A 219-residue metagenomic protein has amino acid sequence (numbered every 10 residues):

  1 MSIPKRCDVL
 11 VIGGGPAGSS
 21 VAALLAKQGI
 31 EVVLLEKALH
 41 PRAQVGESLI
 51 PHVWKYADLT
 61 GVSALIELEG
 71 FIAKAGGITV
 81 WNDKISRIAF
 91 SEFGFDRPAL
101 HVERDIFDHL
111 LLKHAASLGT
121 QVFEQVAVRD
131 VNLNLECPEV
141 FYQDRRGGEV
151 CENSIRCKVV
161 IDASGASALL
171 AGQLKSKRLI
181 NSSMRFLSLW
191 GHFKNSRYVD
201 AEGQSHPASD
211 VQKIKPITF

Functional and structural regions predicted by a protein language model:
I3-G15: Beta1/beta-strand and adjacent pyrophosphate-binding region of the FAD-binding site in flavoprotein oxidoreductases
G18-S19: N-terminal Rossmann-fold NAD(P) dinucleotide-binding loop
A26-V45: Glycine-rich FAD pyrophosphate-binding loop
R42-W81: N-terminal FAD cofactor-binding segment of flavoenzymes
F93-K113: Short beta-strand to alpha-helix junction loop
H114-F219: Predominantly flavin-linked oxidoreductase catalytic cores and closely associated redox partners
